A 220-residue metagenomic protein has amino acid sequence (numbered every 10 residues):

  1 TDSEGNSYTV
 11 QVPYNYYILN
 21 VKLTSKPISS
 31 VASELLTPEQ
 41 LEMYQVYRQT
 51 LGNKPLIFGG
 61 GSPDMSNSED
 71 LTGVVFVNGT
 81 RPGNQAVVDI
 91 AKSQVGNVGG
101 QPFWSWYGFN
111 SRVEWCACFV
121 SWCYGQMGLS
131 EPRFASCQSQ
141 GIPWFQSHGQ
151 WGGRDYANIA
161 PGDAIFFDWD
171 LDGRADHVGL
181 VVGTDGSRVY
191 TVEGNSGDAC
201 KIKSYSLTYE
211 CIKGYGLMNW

Functional and structural regions predicted by a protein language model:
T1, N97, F166-D168: Generic short beta-strand segments
D2-T9, S147-Q150: Surface-exposed intrinsically disordered loops and tails
G5-N78: Non-catalytic propeptide/linker segments at domain boundaries
Y8-V10, H177, C200: Short beta-strand segments
K54-L129: N-terminal capping segments
S130-D198: ...with weaker cross-activation on analogous glycine-rich loops/strands in unrelated enzymes
S187-W220: Active-site signature of cysteine proteases
